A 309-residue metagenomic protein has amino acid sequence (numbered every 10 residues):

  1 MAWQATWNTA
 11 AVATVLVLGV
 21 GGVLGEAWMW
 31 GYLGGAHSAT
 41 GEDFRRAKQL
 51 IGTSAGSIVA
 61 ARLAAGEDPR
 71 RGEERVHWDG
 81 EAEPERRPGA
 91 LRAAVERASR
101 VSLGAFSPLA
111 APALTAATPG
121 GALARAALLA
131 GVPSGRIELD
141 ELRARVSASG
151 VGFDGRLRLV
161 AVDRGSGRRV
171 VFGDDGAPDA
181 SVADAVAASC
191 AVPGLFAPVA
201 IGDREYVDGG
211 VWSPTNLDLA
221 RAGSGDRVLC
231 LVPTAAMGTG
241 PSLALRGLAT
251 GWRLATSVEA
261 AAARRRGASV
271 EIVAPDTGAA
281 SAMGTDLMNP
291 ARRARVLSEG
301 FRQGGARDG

Functional and structural regions predicted by a protein language model:
M1-T53, I58-G309: Patatin-like phospholipase
